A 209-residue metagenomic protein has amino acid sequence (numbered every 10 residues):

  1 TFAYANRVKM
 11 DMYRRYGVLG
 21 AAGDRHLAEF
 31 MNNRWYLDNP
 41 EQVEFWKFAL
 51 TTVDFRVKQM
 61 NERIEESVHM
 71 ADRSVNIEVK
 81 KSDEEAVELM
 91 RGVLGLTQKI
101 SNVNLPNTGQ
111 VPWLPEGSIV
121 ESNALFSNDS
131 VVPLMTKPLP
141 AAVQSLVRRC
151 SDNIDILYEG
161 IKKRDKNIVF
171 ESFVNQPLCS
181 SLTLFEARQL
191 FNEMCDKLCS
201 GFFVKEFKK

Functional and structural regions predicted by a protein language model:
T1-K209: Long, compositionally biased stretches enriched for glycine and/or charged residues
